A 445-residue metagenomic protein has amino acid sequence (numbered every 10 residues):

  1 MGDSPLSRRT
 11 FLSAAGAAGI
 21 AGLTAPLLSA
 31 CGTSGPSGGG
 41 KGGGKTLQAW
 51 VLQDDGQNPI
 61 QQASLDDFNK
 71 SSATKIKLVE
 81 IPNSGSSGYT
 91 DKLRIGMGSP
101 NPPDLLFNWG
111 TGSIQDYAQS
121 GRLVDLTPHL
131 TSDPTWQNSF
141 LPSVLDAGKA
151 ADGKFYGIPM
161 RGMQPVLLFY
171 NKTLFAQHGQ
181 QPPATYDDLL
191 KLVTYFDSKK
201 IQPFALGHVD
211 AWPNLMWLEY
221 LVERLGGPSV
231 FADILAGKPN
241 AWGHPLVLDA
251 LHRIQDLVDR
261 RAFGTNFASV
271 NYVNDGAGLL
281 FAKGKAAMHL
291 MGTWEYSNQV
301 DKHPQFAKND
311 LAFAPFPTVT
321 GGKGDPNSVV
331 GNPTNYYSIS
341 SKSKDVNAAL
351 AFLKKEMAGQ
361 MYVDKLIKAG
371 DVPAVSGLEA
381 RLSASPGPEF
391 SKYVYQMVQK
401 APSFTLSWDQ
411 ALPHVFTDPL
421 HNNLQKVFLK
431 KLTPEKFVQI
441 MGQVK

Functional and structural regions predicted by a protein language model:
G2-Q115, Q119-S120, T131-T135, P182 (+4 more regions): Conserved N-terminal structural module of periplasmic/extracytoplasmic solute-binding proteins
S71, K75, R260-F263, H303-A369: Extracytoplasmic/periplasmic substrate-recognition and gating elements
I81-K92, Y186-L190, F267-L279: Short helix-initiation/N-cap motifs at beta->coil->alpha
G112-V166, W217: Hinge/lid segment of periplasmic solute-binding proteins
T127-F140, Q181, H208, L225-D249 (+4 more regions): Short, solvent-exposed loop/beta-turn-alpha elements that line the ligand-binding surface or hinge of extracytoplasmic
D152-M160, V166, L190-G243: Extracytoplasmic/periplasmic solute-binding protein
P159, G331, A369-E379, F390-K445: C-terminal capping/gating helix-and-loop segments adjacent to ligand/active sites or protein-protein/ligand interfaces
V193, A236-A268: Glycine-centered hinge/linker elements that transmit conformational signals in sensory and ligand-binding systems
